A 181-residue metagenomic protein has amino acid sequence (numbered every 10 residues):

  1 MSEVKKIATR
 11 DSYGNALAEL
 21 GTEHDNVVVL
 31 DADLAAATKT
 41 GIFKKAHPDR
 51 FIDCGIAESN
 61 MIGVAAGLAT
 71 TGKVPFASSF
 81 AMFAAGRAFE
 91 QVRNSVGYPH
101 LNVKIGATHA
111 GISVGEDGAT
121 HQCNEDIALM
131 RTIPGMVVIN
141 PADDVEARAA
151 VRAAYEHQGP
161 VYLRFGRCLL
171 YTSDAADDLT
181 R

Functional and structural regions predicted by a protein language model:
M1-L170: Thiamine diphosphate
Y171-R181: Single conserved hydrophobic/aromatic residue that forms the stacking wall/gate of nucleotide- or nucleobase-binding
